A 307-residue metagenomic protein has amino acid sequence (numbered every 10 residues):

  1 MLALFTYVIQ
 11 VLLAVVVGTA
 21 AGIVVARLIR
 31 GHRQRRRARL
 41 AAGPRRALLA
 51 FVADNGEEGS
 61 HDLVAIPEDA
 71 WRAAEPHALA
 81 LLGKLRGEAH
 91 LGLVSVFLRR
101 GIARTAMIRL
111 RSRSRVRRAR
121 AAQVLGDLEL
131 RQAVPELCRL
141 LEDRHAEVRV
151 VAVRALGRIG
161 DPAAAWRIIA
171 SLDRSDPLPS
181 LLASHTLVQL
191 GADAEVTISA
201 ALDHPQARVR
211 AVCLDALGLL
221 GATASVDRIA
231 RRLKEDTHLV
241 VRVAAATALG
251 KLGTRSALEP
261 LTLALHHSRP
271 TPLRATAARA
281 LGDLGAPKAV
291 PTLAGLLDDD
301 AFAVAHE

Functional and structural regions predicted by a protein language model:
M1-A38: N-terminal signal-anchor transmembrane alpha helix of single-pass membrane proteins, serving as the membrane-anchoring
R30-R109: N-terminal topogenic membrane-targeting module
S60-A65, A73-P76, L91, F97-L110 (+6 more regions): Amphipathic alpha-helical scaffolding segments comprising HEAT/armadillo-like alpha-solenoid repeats
A78, L93, A121-A122, A152 (+4 more regions): Conserved hydrophobic register position within alpha-solenoid helical repeats
R113-S114, R144-A146, S175-P177, P205-Q206 (+3 more regions): Short inter-helical turns and helix N-cap capping residues of alpha-solenoid HEAT/ARM repeat scaffolds
R115-R118, A122-V124, E129, R144-R154: Membrane-embedded segments
